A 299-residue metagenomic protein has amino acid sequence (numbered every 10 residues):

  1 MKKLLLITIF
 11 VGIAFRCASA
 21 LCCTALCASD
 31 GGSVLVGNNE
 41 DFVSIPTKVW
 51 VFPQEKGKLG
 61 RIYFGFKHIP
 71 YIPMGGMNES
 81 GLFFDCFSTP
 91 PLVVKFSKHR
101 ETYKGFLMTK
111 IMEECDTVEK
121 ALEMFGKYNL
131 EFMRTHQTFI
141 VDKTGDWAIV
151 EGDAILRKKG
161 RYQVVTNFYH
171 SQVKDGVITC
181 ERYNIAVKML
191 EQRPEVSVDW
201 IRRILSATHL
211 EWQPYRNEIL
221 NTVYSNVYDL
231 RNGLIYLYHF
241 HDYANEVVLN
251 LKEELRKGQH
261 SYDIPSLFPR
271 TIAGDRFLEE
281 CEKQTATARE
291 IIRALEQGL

Functional and structural regions predicted by a protein language model:
L4-I13: Sec-dependent N-terminal signal peptides
F15-L21: Bacterial Sec-dependent signal peptides at the C-terminal "C-region" and cleavage site
L21-C22, L26-Y71, G75-E113, H136 (+1 more regions): C-terminal, well-structured catalytic/ligand-binding subdomain of enzymes
K104-E131: Intrinsically disordered, low-complexity linker/loop segments enriched in Gly/Pro and charged/polar residues
